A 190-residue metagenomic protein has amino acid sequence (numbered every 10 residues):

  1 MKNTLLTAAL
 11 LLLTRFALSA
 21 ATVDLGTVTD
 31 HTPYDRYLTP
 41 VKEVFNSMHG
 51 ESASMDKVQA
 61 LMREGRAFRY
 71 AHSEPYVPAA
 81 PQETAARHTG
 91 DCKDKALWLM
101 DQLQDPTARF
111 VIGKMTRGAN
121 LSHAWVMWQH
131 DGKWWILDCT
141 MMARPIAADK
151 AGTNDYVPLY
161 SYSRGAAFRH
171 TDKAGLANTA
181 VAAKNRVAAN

Functional and structural regions predicted by a protein language model:
M1-L6: Bacterial N-terminal signal peptides that target proteins for export
T7-R15: Bacterial N-terminal signal peptides
L18-N190: A structural boundary/capping signal
